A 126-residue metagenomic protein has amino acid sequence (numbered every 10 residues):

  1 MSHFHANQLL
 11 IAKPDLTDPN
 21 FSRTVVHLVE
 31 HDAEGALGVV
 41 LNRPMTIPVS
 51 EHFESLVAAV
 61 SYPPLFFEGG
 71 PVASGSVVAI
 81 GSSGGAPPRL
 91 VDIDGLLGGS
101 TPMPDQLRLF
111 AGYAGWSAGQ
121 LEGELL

Functional and structural regions predicted by a protein language model:
M1-L126: A short aromatic-anchored loop/beta-hairpin motif
